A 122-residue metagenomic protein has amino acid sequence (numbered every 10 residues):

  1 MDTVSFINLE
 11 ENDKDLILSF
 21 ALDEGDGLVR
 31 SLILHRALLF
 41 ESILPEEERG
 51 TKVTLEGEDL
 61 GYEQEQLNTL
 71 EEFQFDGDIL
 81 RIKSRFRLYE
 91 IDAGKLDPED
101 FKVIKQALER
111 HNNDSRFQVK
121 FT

Functional and structural regions predicted by a protein language model:
M1, D23-I33, Y62, R87-D92: Short, surface-exposed beta-strand/loop "edge" segments at domain boundaries and coil↔beta transitions
M1-V29: Charge-rich, low-complexity N-terminal segments
L18-F20, T51-T54, D78-K83: Short polybasic amphipathic segments
S19-R49: Short, flexible N-terminal segments of the mature chain
L39-K52, P98-Q106: Short, surface-exposed linear segments at secondary-structure transitions and domain or protein termini
E46-G77: Short, internal acidic amphipathic alpha-helical interface segments that mediate docking to partner proteins
E72-L88: Short acidic, glycine/tyrosine-flanked loop/strand segments centered on an H-E-D-like triad
R85-T122: Mixed-charge, glycine-accented linear interaction segment located at domain edges/termini
